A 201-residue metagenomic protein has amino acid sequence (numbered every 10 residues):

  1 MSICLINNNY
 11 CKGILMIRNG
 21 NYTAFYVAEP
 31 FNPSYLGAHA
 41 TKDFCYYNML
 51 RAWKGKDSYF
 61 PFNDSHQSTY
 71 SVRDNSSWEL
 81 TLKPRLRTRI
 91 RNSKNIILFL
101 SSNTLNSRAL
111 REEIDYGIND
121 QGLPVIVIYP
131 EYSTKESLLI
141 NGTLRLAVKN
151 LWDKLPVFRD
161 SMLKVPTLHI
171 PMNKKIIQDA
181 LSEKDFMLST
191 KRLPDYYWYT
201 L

Functional and structural regions predicted by a protein language model:
S2-N92, T190-L201: Conserved N-terminal substructure of TIR/SEFIR domains
G37, R108, S137: Short glycine-/acidic-enriched loop or helix-start segments at secondary-structure transitions that form or flank
H39-K42, L50, Q121-L123, P130-S133 (+1 more regions): Internal hydrophobic scaffold segments of catalytic domains
A40-K42, R111-I114, I140-T143: Short, glycine/charged-enriched secondary-structure capping and boundary segments
Y59-T69, I96-L98, P130-L138, K164: Low-complexity, flexible helical/coil segments
R89-I118, L123-T134: Conserved beta-strand-loop-alpha-helix hinge of the TIR/SEFIR fold
E131-L155: Glycine-rich, charge-decorated loop segments at or immediately adjacent to ligand/cofactor-binding or catalytic sites
N150-L201: A conserved mid-domain beta-alpha-beta active-site/ligand-binding segment of alpha/beta enzyme cores
